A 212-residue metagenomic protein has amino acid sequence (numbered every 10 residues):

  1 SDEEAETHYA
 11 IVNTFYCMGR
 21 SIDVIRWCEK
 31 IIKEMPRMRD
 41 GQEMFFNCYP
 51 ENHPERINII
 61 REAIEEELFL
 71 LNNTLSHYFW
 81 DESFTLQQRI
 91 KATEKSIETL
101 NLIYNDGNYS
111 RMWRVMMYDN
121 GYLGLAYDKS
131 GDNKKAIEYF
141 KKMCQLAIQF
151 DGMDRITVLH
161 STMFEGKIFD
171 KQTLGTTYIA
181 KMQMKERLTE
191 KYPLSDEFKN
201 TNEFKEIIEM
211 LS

Functional and structural regions predicted by a protein language model:
S1, V12, I31, M38 (+6 more regions): Alpha-helical solenoid scaffolds that mediate protein-protein interactions, centered on TPR/SEL1-like repeats but also
D2-Y9, I31-E43, A63-Y78, M112-N120: Generic helix N-cap/helix-start motif at coil->alpha-helix transitions
E3-E4, T14-C28: Long, leucine/valine-rich, helix-dominated scaffolding and oligomerization segments
T14-F15, F46-C48, A126, E197-F198: Residue-level signature for tetratricopeptide repeat
M18, P50-P54, S83, S130: Structural motif corresponding to the intra-repeat A-B loop/turn of tetratricopeptide repeats
S21-I25, P54-I60, R89, A136 (+1 more regions): Solenoid-repeat scaffolds in large eukaryotic assemblies
E34, F45-E55: Long amphipathic alpha-helical scaffold regions
L71-F84, Q88-S212: Alpha-helical protein-protein interaction modules
